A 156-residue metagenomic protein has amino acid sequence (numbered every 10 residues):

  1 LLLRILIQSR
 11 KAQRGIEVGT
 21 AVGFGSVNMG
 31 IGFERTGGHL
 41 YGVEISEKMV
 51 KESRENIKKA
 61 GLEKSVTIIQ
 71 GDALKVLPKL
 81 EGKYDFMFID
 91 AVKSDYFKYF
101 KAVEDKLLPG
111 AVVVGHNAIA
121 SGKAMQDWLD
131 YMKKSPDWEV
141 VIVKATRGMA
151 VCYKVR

Functional and structural regions predicted by a protein language model:
L1-R156: S-adenosylmethionine/decaboxylated-SAM
